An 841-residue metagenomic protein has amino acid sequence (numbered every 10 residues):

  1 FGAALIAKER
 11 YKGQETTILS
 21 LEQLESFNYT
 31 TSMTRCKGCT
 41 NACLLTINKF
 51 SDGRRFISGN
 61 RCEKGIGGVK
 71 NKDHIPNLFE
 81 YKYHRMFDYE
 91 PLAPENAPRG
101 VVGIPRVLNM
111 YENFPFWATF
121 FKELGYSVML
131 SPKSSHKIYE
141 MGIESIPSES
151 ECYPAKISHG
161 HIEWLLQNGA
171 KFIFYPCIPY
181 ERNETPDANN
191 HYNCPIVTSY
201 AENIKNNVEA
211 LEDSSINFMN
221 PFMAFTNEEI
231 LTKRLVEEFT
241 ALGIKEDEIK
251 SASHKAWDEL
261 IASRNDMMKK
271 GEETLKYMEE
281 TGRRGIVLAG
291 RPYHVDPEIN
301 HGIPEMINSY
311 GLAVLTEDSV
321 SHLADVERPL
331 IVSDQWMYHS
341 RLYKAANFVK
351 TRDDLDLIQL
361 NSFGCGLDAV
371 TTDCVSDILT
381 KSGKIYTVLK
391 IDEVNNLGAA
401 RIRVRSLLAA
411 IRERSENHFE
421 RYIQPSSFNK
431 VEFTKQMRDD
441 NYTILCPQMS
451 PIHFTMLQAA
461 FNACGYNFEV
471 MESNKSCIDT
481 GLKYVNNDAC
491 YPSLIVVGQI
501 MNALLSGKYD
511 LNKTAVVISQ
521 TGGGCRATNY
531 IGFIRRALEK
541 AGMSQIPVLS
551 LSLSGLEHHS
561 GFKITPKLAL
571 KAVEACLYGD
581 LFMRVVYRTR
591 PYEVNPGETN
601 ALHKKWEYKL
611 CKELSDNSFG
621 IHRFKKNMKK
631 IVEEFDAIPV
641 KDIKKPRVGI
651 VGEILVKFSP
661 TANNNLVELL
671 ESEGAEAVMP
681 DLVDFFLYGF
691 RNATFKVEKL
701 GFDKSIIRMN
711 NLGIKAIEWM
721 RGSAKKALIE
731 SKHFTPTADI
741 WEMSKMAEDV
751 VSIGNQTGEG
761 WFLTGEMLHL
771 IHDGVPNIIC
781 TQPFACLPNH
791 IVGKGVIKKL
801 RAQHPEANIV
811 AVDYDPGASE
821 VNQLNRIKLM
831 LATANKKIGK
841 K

Functional and structural regions predicted by a protein language model:
F1-L5: ATP-dependent carbohydrate kinase catalytic cores
I6-K841: An N-terminal assembly and electron-transfer interface module characteristic of large anaerobic redox and radical
